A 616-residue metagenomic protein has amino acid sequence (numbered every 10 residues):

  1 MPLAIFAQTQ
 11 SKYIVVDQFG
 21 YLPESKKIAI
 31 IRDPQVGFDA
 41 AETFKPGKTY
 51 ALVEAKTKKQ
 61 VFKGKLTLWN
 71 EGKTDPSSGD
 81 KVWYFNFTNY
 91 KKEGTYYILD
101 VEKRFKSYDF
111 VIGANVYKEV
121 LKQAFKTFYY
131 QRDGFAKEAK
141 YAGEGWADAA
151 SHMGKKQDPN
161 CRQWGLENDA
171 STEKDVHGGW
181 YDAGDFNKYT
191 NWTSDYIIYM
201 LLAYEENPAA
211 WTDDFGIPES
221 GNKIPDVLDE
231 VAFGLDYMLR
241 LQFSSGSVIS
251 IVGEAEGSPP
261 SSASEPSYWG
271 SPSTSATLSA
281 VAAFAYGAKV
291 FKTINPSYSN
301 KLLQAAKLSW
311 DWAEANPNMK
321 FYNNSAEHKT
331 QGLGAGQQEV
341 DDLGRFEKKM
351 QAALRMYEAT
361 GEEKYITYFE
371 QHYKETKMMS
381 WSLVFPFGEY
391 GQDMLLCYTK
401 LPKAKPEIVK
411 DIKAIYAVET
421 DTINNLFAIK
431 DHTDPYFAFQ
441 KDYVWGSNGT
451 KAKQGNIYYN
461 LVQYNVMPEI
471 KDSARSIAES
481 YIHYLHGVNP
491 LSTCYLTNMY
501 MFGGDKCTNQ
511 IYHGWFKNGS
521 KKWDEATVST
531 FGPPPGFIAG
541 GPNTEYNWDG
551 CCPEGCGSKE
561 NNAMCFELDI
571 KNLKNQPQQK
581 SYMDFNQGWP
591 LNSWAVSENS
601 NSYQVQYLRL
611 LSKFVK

Functional and structural regions predicted by a protein language model:
M1-T9: Bacterial Sec-dependent N-terminal signal peptides
I14-R104, Y129-S194, I198, D236 (+4 more regions): Aromatic (Trp/Tyr) and acidic
F105-G113: Edge beta-strands of extracellular beta-sandwich domains
E219, K223: Acidic, glycine-anchored loop motifs typical of Ca2+
P225-S247: Carboxylate/His-rich catalytic cores and anion/metal-binding grooves
Q242-S250, P317-Y322, G361-K364: Proline-centered turn/helix-capping motifs that create local helix->coil transitions or kinks
V281, K307-D311, A315-Y322, H328 (+1 more regions): Hydrophobic, small-residue-rich alpha-helical packing segments that form membrane-like cores
K374-S382: Solenoid-like repeat scaffolds
